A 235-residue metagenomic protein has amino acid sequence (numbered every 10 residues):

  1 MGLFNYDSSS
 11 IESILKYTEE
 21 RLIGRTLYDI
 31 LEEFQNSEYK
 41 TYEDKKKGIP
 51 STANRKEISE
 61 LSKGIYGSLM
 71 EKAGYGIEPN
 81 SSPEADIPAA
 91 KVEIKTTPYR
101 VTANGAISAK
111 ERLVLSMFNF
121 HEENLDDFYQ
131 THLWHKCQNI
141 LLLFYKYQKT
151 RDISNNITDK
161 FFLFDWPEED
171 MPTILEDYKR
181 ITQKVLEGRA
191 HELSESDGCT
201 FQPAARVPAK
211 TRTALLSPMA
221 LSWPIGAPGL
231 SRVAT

Functional and structural regions predicted by a protein language model:
M1-I87, T96-T235: Nucleic-acid endonuclease domains
V92: Conserved active-site neighborhood of enzyme catalytic/cofactor-binding cores
